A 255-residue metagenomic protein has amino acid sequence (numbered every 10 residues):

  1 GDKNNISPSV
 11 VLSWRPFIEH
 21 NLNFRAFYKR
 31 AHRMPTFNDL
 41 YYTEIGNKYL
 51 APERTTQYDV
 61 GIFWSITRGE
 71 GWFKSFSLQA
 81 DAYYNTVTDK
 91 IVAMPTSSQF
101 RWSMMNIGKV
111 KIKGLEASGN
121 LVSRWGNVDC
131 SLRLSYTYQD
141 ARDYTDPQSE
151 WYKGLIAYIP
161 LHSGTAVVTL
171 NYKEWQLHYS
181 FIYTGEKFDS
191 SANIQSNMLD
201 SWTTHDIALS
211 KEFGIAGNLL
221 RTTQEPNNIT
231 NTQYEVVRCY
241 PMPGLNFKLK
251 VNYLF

Functional and structural regions predicted by a protein language model:
G1, T43-L50, R101-N106, Q148-L155 (+2 more regions): Extracellular loop and loop/strand-boundary signature of outer-membrane beta-barrel proteins
G1-E19: Signature of Gram-negative outer-membrane beta-barrel scaffolds
D2-P8, Y28-H32, R54-Y58, A82-T88 (+6 more regions): Transmembrane beta-barrel architecture of outer-membrane proteins
I6, H20-F24, W72-L78, G126-L132 (+5 more regions): Outer-envelope beta-barrel architecture signal
V10-W14, V60-W64, A117-L121, L134 (+4 more regions): Residues on the lipid-exposed face of transmembrane beta-strands in outer-membrane beta-barrel proteins
R15-F17, N23-F27, R33, P52-L115 (+1 more regions): Membrane-embedded beta-barrel scaffold of Gram-negative outer-membrane proteins
F73-T86, S103-S191, T230: Gram-negative outer-membrane beta-barrel transporters
D89, A93, G126-V128, G185-S190 (+1 more regions): C-terminal beta-signal and adjacent terminal beta-strands/loops of Gram-negative outer-membrane beta-barrel proteins
